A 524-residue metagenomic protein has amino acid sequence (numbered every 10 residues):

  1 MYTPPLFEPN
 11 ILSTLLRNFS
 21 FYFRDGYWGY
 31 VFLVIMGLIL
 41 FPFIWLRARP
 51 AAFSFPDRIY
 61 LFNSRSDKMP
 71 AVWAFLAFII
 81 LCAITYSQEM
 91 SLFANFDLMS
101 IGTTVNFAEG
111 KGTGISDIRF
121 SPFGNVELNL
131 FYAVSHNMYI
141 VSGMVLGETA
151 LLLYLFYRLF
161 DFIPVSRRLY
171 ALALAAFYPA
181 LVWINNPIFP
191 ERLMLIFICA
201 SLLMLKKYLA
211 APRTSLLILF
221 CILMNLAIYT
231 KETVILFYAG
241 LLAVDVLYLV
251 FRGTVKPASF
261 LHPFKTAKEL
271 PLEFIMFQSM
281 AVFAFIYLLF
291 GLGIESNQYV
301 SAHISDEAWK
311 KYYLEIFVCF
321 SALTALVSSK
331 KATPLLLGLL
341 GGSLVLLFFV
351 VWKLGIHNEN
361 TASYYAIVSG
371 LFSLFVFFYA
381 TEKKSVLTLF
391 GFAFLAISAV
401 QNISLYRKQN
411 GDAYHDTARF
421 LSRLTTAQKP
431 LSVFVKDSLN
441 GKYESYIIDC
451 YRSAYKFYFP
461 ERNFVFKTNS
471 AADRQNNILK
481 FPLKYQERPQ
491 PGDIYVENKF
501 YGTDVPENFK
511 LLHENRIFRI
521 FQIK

Functional and structural regions predicted by a protein language model:
Y22, P122, M138, S142 (+4 more regions): Aromatic- and kink-enriched transmembrane "portal" helix at the membrane-lumen/periplasm boundary that abuts
F41-W45, G143-S166, A200, M204: Transmembrane-helix motifs of polytopic, lipid-linked glycan transferases
F160, L395-Y458: Membrane-embedded, lumen/periplasm-facing catalytic core of multi-pass transferases that use lipid-linked donors
S201-L217: Membrane-interface transmembrane helices that cradle and orient dolichyl/undecaprenyl
L216-K231: Membrane-interface alpha helices of multi-pass inner-membrane proteins
P271-F277, A332-G341, A380-S404: Signature aromatic-anchored transmembrane alpha helix within multi-pass, membrane-resident enzymes that catalyze glycan
G293, F348-G355, T388-D412: Transmembrane alpha-helical segments
Y312-I316, I356-S385: Hydrophobic/aromatic-rich transmembrane helices and adjacent perimembrane loops
